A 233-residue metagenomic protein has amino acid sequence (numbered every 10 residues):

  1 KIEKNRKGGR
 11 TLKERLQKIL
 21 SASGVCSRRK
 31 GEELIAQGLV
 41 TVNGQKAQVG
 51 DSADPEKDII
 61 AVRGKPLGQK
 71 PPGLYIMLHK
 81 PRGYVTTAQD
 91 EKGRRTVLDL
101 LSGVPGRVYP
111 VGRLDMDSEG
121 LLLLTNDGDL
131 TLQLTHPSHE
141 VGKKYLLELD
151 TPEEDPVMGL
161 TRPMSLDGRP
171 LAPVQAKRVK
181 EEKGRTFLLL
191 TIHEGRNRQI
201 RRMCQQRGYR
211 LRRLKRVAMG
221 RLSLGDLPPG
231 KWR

Functional and structural regions predicted by a protein language model:
K1-T11: Short, Lys/Arg-enriched N-terminal segments with co-localized hydrophobic residues within the first ~10-30 amino acids
R10-R233: Basic, flexible Lys/Arg- and Gly-enriched helix-loop patches that mediate nucleic-acid binding at interfaces with rRNA
